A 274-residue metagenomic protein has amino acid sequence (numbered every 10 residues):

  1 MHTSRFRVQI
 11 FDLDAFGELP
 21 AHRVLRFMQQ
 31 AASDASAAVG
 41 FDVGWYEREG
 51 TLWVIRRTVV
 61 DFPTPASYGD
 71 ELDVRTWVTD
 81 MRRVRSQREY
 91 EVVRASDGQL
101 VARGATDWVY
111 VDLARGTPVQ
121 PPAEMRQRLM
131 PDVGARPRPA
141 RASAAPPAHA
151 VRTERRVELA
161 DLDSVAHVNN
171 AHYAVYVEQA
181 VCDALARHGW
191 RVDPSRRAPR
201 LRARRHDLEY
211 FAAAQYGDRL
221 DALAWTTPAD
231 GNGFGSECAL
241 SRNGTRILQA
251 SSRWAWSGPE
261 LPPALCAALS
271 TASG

Functional and structural regions predicted by a protein language model:
M1-I55, R103-A105, V109-R204, S257-G274: Hot-dog-fold acyl-thioester-processing enzymes
M1-S4, V59-E71, W77-A144, Y210 (+2 more regions): HotDog/MaoC-like acyl-thioester-processing domains
